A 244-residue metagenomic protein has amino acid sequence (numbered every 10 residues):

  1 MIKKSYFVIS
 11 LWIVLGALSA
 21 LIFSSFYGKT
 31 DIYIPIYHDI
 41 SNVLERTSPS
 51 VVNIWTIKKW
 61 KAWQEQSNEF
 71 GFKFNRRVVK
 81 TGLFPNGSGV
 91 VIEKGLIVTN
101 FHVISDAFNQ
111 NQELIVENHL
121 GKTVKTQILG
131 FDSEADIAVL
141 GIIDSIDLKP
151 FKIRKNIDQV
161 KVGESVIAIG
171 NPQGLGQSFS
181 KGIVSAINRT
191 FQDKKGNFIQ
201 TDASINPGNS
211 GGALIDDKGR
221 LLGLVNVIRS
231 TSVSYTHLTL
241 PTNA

Functional and structural regions predicted by a protein language model:
I2-K4: Positively charged n-region of N-terminal signal peptides that target proteins for export
V8-W12, S24-L238: Serine-dependent protease modules
A17-S25: Short hydrophobic alpha-helical membrane-anchoring segments
T239-A244: A short, hydrophobic C-terminal helix/tail in secreted or cell-surface proteins
